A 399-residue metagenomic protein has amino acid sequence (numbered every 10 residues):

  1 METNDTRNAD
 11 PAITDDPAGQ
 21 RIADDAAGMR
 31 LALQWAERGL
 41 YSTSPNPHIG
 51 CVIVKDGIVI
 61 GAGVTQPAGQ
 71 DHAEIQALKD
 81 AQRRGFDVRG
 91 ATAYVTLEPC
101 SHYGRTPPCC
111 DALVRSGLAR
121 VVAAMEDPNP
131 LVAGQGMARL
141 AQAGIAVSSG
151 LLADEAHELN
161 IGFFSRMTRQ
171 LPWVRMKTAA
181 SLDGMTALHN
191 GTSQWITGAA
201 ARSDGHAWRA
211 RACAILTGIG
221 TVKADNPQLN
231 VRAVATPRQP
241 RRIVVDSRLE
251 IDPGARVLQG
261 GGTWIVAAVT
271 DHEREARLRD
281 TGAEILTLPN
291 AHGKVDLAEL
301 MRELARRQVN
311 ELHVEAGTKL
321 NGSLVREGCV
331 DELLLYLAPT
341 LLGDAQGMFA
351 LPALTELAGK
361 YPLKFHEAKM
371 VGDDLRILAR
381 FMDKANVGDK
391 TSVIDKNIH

Functional and structural regions predicted by a protein language model:
E2-P47, A62, R105, W173-R175 (+1 more regions): Enzymes that bind and transform nitrogen-containing heteroaromatic metabolites
D16-G19, D80, I161-F164: A short, compositionally biased domain-edge/stem linker segment
L33, L78, C110, H157-N160 (+1 more regions): Conserved protein kinase catalytic domain
S42-T43, M137, L151-A179: Proteins enriched for Cys/Gly/acidic motifs involved in redox and nucleic-acid/cofactor modification
G50: Helix-turn-helix
I53-E155, R241, D271, V325: Zn2+-dependent cytidine deaminase-like catalytic core
K55, T168-R169, R380-M382: Active-site beta-strand termini and strand-to-loop segments that position acidic
P130-L131, H157, N321, L342: Generic structural signal for helix capping and beta-alpha/helix-loop junctions
